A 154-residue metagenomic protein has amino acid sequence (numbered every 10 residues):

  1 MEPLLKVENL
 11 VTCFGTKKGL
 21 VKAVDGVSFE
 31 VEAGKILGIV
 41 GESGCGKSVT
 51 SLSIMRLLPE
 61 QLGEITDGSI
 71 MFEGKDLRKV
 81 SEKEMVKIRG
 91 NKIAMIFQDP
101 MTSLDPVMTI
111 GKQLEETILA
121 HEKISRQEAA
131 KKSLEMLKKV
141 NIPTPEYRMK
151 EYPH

Functional and structural regions predicted by a protein language model:
M1-H154: ABC transporter nucleotide-binding domains
